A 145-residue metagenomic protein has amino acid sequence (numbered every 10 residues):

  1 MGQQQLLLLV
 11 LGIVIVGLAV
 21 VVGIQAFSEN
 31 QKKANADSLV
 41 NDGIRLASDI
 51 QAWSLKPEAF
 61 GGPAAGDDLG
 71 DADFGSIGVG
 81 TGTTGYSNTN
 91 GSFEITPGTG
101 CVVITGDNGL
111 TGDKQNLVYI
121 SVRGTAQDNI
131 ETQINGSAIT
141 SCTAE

Functional and structural regions predicted by a protein language model:
Q4-V10, V14-K33, S54: C-terminal juxtamembrane segment of a hydrophobic transmembrane alpha-helix
S28-F60: Membrane-proximal N-terminal amphipathic helix
L55-E145: Periplasmic/extracellular, small/polar-rich flexible segments of pilin-like filament-forming proteins
